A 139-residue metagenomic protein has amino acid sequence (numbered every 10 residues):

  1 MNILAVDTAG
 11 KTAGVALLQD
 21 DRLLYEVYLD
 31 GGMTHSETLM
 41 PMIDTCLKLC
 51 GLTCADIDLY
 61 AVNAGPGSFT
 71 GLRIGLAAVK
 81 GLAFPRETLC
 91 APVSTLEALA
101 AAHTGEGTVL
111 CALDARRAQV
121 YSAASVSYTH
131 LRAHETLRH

Functional and structural regions predicted by a protein language model:
N2-L4, L18-Y128: Nucleotide and nucleotide-moiety/phosphate-recognizing core
I3-G14: N-terminal amphipathic/basic leader segments beginning at the initiator methionine
D7, E26, E135: Acidic-residue sensor for enzyme active/binding pockets
A13, A118, R138: Glycine-centered loop/turn positions within well-structured domains that cap or flank conserved ligand/cofactor-binding
H130-H139: Single conserved hydrophobic/aromatic residue that forms the stacking wall/gate of nucleotide- or nucleobase-binding
